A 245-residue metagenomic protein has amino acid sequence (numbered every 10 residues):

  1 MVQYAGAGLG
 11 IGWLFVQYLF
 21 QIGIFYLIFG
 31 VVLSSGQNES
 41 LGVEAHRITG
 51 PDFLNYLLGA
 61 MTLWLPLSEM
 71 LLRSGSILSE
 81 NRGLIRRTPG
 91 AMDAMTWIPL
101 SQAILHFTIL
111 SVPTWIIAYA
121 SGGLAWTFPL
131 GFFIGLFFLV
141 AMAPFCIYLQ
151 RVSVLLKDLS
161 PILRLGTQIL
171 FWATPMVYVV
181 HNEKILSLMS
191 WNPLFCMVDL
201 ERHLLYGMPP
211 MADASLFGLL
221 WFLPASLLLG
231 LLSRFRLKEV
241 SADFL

Functional and structural regions predicted by a protein language model:
M1-L245: Hydrophobic transmembrane alpha-helices and immediately adjacent juxtamembrane helices of multi-pass inner-membrane
